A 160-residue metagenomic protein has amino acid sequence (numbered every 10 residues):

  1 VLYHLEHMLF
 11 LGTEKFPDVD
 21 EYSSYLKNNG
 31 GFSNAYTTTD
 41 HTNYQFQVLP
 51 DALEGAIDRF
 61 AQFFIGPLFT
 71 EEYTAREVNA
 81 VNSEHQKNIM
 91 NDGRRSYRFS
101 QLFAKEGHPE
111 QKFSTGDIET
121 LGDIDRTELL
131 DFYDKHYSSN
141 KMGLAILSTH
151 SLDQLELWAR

Functional and structural regions predicted by a protein language model:
L2-T13: Active-site SXXK
G12, D18-R160: Charge-rich, well-structured scaffold segments of protease-associated domains
